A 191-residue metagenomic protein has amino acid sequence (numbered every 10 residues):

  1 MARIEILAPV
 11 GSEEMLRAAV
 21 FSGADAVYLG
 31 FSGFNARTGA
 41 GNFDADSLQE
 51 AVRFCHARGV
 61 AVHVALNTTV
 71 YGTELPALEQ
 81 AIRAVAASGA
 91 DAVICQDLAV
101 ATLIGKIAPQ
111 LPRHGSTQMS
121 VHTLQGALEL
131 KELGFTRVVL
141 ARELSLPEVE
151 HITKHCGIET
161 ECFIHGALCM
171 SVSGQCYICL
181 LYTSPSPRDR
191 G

Functional and structural regions predicted by a protein language model:
E5-A26: N-terminal basic/disordered segments at the start of proteins
I6-A8, V27-L29, V62-L66, V93 (+3 more regions): Hydrophobic faces of well-ordered beta-strands that scaffold small-molecule active sites in alpha/beta enzyme cores
A19, D97, L130, C162: Conserved, mostly hydrophobic/aromatic
V20-F21, Q49-G59, A86-A87, G105: Acidic (Asp/Glu)-rich catalytic clusters
Y28-D46, L66, V70-G72: Glycine-rich, proline-tolerant flexible connector loops at the mouths of alpha/beta enzymes
G39-Q49, L98-I107, E143-H155: Active-site-adjacent beta->alpha loops and helix N-cap segments on the catalytic face of soluble alpha/beta enzymes
V60, A65-S88, A92-E129: N-terminal active-site wall of soluble small-molecule enzyme domains
Y182-G191: Single conserved hydrophobic/aromatic residue that forms the stacking wall/gate of nucleotide- or nucleobase-binding
